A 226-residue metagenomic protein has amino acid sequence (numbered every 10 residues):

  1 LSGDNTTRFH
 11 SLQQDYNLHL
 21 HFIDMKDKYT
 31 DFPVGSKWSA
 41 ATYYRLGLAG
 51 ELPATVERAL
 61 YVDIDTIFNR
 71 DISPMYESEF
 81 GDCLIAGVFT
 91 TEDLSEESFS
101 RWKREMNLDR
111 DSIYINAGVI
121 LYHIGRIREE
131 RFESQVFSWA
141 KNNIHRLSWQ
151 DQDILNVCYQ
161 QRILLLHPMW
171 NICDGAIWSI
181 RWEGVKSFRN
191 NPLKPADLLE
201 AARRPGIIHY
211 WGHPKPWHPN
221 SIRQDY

Functional and structural regions predicted by a protein language model:
L1: Short beta-strand/loop segment that forms part of the nucleotide-sugar
D4-L52: Active-site-proximal specificity loops/subdomain of glycosyltransferases
F22-D27, A41-E96, Y114-I115, L121-Y122 (+1 more regions): GT-A fold catalytic core of metal-dependent nucleotide-sugar glycosyltransferases, centered on the diacidic
T30-V34, L94-F99, G175-A176: Short, charged, surface-exposed secondary-structure boundary motifs
F32-A41, S100-K103, I180-V185: Short, surface-exposed amphipathic charged segments that create phosphate/polyanion-binding patches used for binding
G35-S36, R104-R110, L193-A196: Short, P/G- and charge-enriched loop/turn segments at secondary-structure junctions
I85-M106, H218-Y226: A short, conserved beta-to-alpha structural element at the edge of catalytic cores that scaffolds binding
A117, Y122-Y226: A glycosyltransferase accessory/donor-loop signature
